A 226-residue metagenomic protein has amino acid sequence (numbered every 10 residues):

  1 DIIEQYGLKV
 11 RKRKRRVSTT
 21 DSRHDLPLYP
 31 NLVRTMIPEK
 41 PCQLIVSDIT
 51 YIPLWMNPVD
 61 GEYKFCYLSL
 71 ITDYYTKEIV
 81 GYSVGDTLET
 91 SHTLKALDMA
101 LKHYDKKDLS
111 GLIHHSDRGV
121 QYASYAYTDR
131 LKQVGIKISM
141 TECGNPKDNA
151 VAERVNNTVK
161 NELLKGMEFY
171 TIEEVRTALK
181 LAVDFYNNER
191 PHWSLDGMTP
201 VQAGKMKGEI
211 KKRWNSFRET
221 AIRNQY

Functional and structural regions predicted by a protein language model:
D1-P41, N145, V201-I210: Basic, flexible linker segments flanking DNA-binding modules in nucleic acid-interacting mobile-element proteins
I3, V33, D48, I71 (+9 more regions): Mobile genetic element proteins and their domesticated derivatives, centered on retroelements and DNA transposons
T19-S22, S116-R118, S124-T128, I138-K160 (+2 more regions): RNase H-like two-metal-ion nuclease catalytic core shared by retroviral integrases and related mobile-element nucleases
Y29, C42, L68, E89 (+5 more regions): Hydrophobic (often cysteine-bearing) scaffold residues that line and stabilize catalytic clefts of nucleotide/cofactor
R34-V80: An active-site-proximal beta-strand-loop segment
Y63-F65, Y82-K107: Active-site beta-loop-alpha junctions of metal-dependent nucleic acid enzymes, especially the RNase H-like/DDE
T76-Y82, S139-T141, K165-G166: Short small-residue beta-strand/loop micro-motif enriched in glycine and branched aliphatics
K132-I136, T158-Y226: C-terminal domain-tail junction helix/linker
